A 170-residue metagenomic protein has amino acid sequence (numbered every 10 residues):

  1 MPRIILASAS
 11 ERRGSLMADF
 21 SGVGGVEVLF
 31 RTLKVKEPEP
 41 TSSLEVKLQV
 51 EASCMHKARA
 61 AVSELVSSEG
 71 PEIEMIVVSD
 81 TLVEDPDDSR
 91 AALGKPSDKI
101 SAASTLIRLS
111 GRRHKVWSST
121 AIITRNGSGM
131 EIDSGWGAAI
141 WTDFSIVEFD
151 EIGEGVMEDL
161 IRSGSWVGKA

Functional and structural regions predicted by a protein language model:
M1-M75, E84-D85, S89, G155 (+1 more regions): N-terminal polybasic phosphate/anion-binding patch
M17, C54, D80, A102 (+2 more regions): Residue-level signal for inorganic ion chemistry
G25-V35, S118-G129, V167-A170: Mobile beta-alpha loop/short-helix "lid" or hinge segments that flank ligand
V35, V83-D88, S134-D143: Acidic/polar active-site rim loop that often engages polyanionic ligands
Q49, M75, T81-H114, G155: Active-site-adjacent loop/tail segments of enzyme domains
P71, R112-K115, S165-V167: A short alpha-helix-loop-beta-strand transition element characteristic of N-terminal alpha/beta dinucleotide-binding
A103-I107, G111-H114, S119-I140, F144-S145: Anionic-ligand binding region
E131-A170: Active-site oxyanion/phosphate-handling segment shared across diverse enzymes
